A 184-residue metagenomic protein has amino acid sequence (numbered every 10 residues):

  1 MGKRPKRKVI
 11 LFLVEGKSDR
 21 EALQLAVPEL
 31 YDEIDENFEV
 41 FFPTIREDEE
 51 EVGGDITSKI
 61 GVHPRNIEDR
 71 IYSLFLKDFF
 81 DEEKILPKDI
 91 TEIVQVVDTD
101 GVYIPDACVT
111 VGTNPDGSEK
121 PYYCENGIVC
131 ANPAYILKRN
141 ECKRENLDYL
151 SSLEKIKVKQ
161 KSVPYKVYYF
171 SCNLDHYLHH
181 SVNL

Functional and structural regions predicted by a protein language model:
M1-T91: Short, surface-exposed loop/strand segments
T91-L184: Activity-critical C-terminal alpha-helical subdomain
